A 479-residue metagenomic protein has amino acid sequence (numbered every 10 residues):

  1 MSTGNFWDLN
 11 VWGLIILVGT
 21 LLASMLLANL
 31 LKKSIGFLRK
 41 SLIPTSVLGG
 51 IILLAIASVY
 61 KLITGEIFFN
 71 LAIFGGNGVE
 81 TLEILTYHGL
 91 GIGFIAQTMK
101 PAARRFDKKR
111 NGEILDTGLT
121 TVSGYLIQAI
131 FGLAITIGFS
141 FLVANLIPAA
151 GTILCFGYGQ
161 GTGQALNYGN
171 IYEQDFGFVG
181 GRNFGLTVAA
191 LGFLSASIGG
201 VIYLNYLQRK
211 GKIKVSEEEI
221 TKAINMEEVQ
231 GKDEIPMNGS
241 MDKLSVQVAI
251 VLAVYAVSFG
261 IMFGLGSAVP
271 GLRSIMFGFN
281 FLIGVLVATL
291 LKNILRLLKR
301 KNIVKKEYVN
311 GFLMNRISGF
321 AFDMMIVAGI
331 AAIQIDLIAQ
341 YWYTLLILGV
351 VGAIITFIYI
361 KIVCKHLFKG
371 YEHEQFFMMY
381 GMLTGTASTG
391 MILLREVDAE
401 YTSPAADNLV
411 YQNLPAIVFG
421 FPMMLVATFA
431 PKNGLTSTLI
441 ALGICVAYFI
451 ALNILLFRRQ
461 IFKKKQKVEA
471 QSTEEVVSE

Functional and structural regions predicted by a protein language model:
M1-V11, V18, Y206-S245, R296-Y308 (+1 more regions): Intrinsically disordered, low-complexity non-transmembrane regions of multi-pass membrane transporters
L9-A23, V79-G93, A150-C155, F277-V287 (+3 more regions): Structural signature of hydrophobic alpha-helical transmembrane segments
S24, I51-S58, E80-R110, V287-R296 (+2 more regions): Hydrophobic transmembrane alpha-helices of secondary-active transporters and Na+-translocating membrane complexes
I35-L42, I67-E83, K100-L119, R296-M314 (+3 more regions): Interfacial helix-loop-helix linkers and transmembrane-helix boundary segments in multi-pass membrane proteins
P101-L133, V246, V251, A331-K361 (+1 more regions): Entry/N-cap segments of selected transmembrane alpha helices and their immediately preceding amphipathic helices
S123-I127, I135, V143-F178, F184 (+4 more regions): Alpha-helical membrane segments and immediately flanking helix-loop junctions that form or couple to the substrate/ion
V254-L367: Transmembrane helical segments that form the transport core of multi-pass membrane transport proteins
M325-G329, I333-I335, L345, G349-Q460: C-terminal transmembrane helix pair
